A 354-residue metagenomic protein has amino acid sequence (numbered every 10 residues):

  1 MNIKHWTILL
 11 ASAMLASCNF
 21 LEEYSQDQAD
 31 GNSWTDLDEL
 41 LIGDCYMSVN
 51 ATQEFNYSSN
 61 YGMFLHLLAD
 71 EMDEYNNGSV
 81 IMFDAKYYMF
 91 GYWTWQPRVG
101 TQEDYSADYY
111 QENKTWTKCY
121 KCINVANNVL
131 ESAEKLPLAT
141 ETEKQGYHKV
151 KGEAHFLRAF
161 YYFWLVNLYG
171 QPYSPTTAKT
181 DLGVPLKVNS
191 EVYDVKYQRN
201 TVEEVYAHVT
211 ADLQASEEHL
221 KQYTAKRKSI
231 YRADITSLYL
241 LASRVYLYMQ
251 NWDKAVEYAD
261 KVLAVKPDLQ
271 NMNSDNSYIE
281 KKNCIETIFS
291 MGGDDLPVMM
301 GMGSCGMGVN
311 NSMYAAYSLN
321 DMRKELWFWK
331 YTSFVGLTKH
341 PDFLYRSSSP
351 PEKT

Functional and structural regions predicted by a protein language model:
M1-A16: Sec-dependent bacterial lipoprotein signal peptides
C18-E74, M313, L326: Membrane-proximal, proline-rich intrinsically disordered regions
Q53-L68, Q250, V256-T354: Hydrophobic-face positions in mid-chain alpha helices that act as interaction patches
Y87-Y169, N200, E217-A225, S348-T354: Conserved, well-structured interaction surfaces
I123-A126, Y206, L213, A259 (+1 more regions): Inward-facing hydrophobic residues that define packing positions of alpha-helical scaffold repeats
H155, Y239-Y246, Y258: TPR/Sel1-like alpha-solenoid repeat signature
L168-E203, A207: Short coil/linker segments at helix-helix boundaries
